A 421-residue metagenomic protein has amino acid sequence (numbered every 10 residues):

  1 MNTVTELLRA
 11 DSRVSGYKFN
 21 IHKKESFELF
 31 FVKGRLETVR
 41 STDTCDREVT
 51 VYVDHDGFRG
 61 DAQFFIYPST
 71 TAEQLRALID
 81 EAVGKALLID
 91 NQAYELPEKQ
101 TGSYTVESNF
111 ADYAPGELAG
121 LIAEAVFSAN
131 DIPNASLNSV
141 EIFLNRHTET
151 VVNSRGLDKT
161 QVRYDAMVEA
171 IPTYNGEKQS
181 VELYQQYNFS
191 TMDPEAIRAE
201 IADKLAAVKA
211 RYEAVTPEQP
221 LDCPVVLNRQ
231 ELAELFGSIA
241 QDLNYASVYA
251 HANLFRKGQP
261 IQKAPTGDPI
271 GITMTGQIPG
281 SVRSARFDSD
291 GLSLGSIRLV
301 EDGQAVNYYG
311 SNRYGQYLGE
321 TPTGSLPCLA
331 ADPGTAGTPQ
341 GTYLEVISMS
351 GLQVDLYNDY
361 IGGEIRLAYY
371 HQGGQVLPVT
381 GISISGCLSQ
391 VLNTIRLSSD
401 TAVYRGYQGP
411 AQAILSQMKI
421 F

Functional and structural regions predicted by a protein language model:
M1-Q277, V282-A285, Q412-F421: Active-site bordering "gate/hinge" segments that shape substrate access to catalytic or cofactor-binding pockets
P260-F421: Dual-mode signal for accessory low-complexity, basic/Gly-rich regions
